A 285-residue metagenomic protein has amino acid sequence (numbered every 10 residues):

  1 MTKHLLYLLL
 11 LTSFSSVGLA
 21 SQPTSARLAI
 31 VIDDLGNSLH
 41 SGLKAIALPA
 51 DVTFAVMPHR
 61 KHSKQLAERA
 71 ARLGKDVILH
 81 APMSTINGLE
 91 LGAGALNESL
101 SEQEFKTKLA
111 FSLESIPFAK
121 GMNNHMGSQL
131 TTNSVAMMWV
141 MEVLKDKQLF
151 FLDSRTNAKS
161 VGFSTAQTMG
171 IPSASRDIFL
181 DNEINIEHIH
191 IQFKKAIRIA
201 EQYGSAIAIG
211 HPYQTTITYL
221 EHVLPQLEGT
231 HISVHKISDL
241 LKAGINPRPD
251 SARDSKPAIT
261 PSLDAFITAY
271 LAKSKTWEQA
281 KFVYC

Functional and structural regions predicted by a protein language model:
H4-F14: Sec-dependent N-terminal signal peptides
S16-Q22: Sec/Tat signal peptide C-region and signal peptidase I cleavage site
P23-L89: Active-site beta->alpha N-cap acidic-glycine motif
L28-I32, V52-F54, V77-A81, M122-N124 (+4 more regions): Hydrophobic faces of well-ordered beta-strands that scaffold small-molecule active sites in alpha/beta enzyme cores
V31-I32, G94-Q103, N182-E187: Active-site mouth loops of central-metabolism enzymes
L66, A70-F118: Substrate-binding cleft of extracellular glycoside hydrolase catalytic domains
F105-K194, I199-E201, H211-I232: Catalytic domains of cell-wall/extracellular-matrix polysaccharide-remodeling enzymes, centered on de-N-acetylation
K147-N157, P212-C285: C-terminal domain-boundary segment and adjacent tail
